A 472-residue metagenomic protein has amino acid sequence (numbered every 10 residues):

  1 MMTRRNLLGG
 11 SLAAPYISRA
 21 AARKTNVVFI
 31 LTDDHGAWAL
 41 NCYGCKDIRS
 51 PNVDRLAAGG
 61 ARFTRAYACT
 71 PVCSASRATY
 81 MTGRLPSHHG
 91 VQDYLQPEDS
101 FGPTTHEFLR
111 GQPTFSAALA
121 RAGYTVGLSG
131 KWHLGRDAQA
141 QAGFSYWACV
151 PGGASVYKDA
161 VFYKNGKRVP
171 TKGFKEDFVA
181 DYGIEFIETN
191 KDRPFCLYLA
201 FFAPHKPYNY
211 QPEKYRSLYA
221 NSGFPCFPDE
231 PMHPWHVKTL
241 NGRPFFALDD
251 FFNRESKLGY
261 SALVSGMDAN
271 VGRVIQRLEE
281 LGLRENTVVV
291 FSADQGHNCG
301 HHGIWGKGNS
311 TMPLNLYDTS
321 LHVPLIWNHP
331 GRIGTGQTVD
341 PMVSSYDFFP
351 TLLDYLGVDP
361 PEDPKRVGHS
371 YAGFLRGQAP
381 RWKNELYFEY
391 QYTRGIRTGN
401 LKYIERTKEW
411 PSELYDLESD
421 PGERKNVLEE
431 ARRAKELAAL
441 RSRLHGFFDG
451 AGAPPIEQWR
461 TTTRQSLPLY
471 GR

Functional and structural regions predicted by a protein language model:
M1, I17-F29, G36: C-terminal segment of N-terminal export signals and the immediately downstream linker at the start of the mature
M1-L12: N-terminal secretory signal peptides and thylakoid transit peptides that target proteins across membranes
T25, T32-I48, P71, V150-F178 (+7 more regions): Active-site-proximal cap/lid insertion segments
F29-I30, G36-G127, Y146-G153, D159: Active-site segment of extracytoplasmic enzymes that catalyze sulfate/phosphate-ester chemistry
G123-R136, L356-D363: Short, well-structured beta-strand/strand-turn elements
F186, Y392-R397, L401-E405: Short, surface-exposed beta-strand/loop micro-motifs that present aromatic residues
S345, F349: Zinc-coordinating Cys/His ligand positions in small cysteine/histidine-rich zinc-finger domains
D420: Intrinsically disordered, low-complexity polar regions and short flexible loop motifs
